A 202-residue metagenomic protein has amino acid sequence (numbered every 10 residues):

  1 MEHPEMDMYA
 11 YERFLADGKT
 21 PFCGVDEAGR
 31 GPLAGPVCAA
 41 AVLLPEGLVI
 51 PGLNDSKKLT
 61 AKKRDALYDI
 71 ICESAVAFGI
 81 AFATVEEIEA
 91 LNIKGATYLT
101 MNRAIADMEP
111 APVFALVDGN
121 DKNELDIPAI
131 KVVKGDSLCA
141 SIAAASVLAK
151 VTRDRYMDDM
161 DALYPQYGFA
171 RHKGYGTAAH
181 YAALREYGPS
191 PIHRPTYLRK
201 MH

Functional and structural regions predicted by a protein language model:
M1-H202: RNase H-like, Mg2+-dependent phosphodiesterase core, and more generally RNA phosphate-backbone-engaging helix-loop
